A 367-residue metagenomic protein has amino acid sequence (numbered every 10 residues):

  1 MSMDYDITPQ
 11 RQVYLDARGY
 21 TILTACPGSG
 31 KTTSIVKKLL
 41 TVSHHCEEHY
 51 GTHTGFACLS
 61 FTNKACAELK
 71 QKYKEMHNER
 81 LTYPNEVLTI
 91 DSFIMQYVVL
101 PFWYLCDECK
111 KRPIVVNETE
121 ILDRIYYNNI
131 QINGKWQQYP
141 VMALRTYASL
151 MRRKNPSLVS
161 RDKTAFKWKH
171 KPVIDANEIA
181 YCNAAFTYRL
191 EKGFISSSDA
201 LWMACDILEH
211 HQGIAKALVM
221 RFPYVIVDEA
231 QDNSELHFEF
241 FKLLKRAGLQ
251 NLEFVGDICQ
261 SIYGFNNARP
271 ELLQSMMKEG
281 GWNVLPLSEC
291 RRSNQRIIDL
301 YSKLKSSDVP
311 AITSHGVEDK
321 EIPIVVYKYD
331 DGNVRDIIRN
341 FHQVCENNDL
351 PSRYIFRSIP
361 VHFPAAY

Functional and structural regions predicted by a protein language model:
M1-L105, K216: P-loop NTPase Walker
M1-P27, T33-S34, G55, Q131-Y224 (+1 more regions): Accessory N-terminal region flanking or inserted into the helicase ATPase core in nucleic-acid motor proteins
L39, S60-N63, I90-D91, V255-C259 (+3 more regions): A short beta-strand-to-loop transition that corresponds to the Sensor-1 phosphate-sensing loop of AAA+ P-loop ATPases
N85, V219, Y224-V227, E253: Hydrophobic "anchor" residues on beta-strands that sit immediately upstream of conserved functional sites
Q96, P101-G134: DNA-processing P-loop NTPase/helicase core
F222-N233, I258-C259: Conserved Walker B
E235, F240-E318: Conserved RecA-like helicase ATPase core segment that couples NTP binding/hydrolysis to strand translocation
G281-N283, S288-Y367: Helicase P-loop NTPase motor core
